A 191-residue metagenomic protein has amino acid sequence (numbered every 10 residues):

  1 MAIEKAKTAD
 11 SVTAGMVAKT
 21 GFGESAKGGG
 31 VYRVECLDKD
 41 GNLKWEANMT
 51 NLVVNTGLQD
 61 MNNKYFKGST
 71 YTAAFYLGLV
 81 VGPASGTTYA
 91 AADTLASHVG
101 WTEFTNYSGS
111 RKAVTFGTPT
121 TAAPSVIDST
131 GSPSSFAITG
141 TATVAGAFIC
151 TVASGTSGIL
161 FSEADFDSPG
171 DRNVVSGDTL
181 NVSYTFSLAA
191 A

Functional and structural regions predicted by a protein language model:
M1-A145, V152-A191: Small cysteine-rich, disulfide-bonded extracellular modules of the LU/uPAR three-finger superfamily and closely related
